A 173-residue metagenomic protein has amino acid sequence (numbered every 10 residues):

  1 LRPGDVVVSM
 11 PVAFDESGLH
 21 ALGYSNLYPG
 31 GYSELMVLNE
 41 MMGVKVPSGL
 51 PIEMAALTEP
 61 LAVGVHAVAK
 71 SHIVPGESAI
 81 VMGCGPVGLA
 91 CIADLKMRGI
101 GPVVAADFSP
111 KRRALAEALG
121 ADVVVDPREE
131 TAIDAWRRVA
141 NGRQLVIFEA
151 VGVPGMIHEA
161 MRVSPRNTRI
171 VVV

Functional and structural regions predicted by a protein language model:
L1-G43: Glycine-rich phosphate/adenylate-binding loop and adjacent beta-alpha elements of nucleotide- or dinucleotide-binding
M42-I52, R138, G142: Glycine/charged-rich beta-loop-alpha catalytic/anionic-binding loops adjacent to active sites
L50-E129: Mid-domain Rossmann-like dinucleotide-binding core that forms the NAD(H)/NADP(H) cofactor-binding site
S71, R98, A114-V173: Glycine-rich cofactor phosphate-binding loops and adjacent beta1-alpha1 units of small-molecule cofactor enzyme domains
